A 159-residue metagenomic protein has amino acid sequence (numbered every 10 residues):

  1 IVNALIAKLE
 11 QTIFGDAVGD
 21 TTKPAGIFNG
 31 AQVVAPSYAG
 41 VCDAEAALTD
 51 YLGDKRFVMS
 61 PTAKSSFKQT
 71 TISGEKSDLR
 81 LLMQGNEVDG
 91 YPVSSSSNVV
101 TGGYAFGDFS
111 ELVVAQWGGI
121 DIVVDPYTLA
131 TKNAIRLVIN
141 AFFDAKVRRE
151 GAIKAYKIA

Functional and structural regions predicted by a protein language model:
V2-A4, T71-A159: Sequence/fold signature of self-assembling virion shell proteins
V2-D50, A155-A159: Alpha-helical scaffold segments that mediate packing/assembly in large oligomeric complexes
V18, T62, F142: An acidic- and aromatic-residue-enriched active-site/binding cleft used to recognize and process polar
A25-V93: A beta-strand-loop signature enriched in Asp, Gly, Thr, and Trp that corresponds to the sialidase/neuraminidase Asp-box
